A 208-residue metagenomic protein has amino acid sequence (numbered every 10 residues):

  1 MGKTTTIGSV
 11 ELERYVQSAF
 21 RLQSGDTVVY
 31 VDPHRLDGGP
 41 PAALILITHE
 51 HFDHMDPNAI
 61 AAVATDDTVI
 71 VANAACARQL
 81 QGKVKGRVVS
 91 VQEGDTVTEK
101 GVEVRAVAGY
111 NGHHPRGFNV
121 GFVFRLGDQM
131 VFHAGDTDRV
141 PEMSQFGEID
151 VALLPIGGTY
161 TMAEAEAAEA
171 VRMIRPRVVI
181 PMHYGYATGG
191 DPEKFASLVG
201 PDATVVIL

Functional and structural regions predicted by a protein language model:
M1-P40, S90-G147, M162, L208: Core dinuclear metal-dependent hydrolase active-site scaffold
G25, P40-A43, T65-D67, G82-G86 (+4 more regions): Short glycine/proline-enriched coil/turn segments at helix->beta-strand junctions
D32, P40-P41, D56-N58, L80-G82 (+3 more regions): Short glycine-/acidic-enriched loop or helix-start segments at secondary-structure transitions that form or flank
P33-Q79, E148-L153: Active-site metal-binding motif and surrounding structural segment of the metallo-beta-lactamase
R35-L36, H51-F52, A75-A77, E93-T96 (+2 more regions): Short, acidic/turn-prone active-site loops that include or flank metal/cofactor- and phosphate-binding residues
A42-H49, K83-E93, E103, D202-V205: Active-site regions of enzymes building and remodeling cell-envelope glycoconjugates
L46-I47, R105-V107, L154, P181: Redox-cofactor binding/interface segments in oxidoreductases and associated redox assembly factors
V69-A72, R139-L208: Cap/insert and terminal regions of metallo-dependent hydrolase folds
